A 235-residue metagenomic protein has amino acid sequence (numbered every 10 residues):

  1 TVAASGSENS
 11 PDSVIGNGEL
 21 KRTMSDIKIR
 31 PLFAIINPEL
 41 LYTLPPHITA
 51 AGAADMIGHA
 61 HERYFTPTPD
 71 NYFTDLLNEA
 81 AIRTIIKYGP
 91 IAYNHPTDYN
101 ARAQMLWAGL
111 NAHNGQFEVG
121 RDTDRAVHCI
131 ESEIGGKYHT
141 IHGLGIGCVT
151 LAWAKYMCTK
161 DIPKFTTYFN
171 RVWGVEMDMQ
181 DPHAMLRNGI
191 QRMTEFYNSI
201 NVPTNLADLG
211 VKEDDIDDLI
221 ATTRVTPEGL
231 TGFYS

Functional and structural regions predicted by a protein language model:
T1-L76, T167: A glycine/threonine-rich phosphate-anchoring loop and its flanking beta-alpha core in nucleotide/phosphate-binding
R63, P67-R192: Active-site segments that bind and position negatively charged phosphate/pyrophosphate groups
V172, E176-S235: C-terminal charged capping/lid subdomain of soluble metabolic enzymes
